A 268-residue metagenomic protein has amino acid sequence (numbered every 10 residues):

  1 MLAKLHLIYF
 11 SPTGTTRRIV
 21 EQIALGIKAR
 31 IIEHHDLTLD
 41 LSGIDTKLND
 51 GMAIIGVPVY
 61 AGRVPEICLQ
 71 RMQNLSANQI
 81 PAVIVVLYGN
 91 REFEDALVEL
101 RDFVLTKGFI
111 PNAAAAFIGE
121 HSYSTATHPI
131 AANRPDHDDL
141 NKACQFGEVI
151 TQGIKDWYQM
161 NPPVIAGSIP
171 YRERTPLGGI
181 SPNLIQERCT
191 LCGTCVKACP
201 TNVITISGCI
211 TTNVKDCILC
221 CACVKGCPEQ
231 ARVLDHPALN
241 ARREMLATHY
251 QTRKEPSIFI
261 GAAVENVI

Functional and structural regions predicted by a protein language model:
L2-H6, S11-I19, I23-L37, G43-G179 (+2 more regions): FMN-binding flavodoxin-like domain, especially the glycine-rich phosphate-binding loop
C68, C144, C209, C220-C223: Generic recognition of cysteine residues
L184, T194-T212, A222-L239: Iron-sulfur cluster-binding cysteine motifs and their immediate structural context in ferredoxin-like electron-transfer
